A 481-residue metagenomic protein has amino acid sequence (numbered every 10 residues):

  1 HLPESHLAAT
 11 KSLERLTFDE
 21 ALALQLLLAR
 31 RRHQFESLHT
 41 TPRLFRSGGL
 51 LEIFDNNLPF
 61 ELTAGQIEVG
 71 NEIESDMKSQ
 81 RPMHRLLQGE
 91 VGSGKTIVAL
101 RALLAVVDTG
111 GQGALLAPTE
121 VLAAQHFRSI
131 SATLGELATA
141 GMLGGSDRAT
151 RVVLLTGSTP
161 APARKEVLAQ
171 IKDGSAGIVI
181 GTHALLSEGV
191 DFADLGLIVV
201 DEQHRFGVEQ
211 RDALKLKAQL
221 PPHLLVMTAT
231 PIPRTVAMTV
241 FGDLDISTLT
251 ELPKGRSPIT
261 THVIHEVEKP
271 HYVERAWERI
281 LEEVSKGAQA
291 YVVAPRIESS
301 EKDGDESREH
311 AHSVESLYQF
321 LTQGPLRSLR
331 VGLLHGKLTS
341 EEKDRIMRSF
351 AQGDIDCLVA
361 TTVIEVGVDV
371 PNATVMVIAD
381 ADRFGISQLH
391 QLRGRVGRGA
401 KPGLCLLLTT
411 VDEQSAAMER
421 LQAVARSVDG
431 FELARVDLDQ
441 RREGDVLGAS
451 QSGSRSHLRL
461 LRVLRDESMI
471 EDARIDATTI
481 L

Functional and structural regions predicted by a protein language model:
H1-N57: Upstream accessory/linker segments immediately N-terminal to the RecA-like ATPase cores of bacterial MutS and a subset
P42-Q88: Conserved pre-motif I regulatory segment
H84, V98-F127, L137-T150: Conserved SF1/SF2 helicase motif Ia
E90, P118, Q203-R205, L216-T239: Conserved helicase ATPase motor motifs in RecA-like P-loop NTPase domains
D147-A149, L155-V179, S187-L195, S340-C357: Conserved motor-coupling elements within RecA-like helicase/translocase cores
Q170, A184-V226: SF2 helicase catalytic motif II
D243-H312: Conserved interdomain linker/interface between the two RecA-like ATPase lobes of SF2 helicase motors
E268-Q289, E309, S313-L481: C-terminal helicase module of SF1/SF2 nucleic-acid helicases/translocases
